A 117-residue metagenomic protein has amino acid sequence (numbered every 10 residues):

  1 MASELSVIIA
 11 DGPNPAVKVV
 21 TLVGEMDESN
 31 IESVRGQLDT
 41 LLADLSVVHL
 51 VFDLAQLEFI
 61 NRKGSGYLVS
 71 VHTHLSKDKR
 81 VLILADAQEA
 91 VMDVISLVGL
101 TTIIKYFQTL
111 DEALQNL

Functional and structural regions predicted by a protein language model:
A2-G36: STAS-typified acidic loop motif
E4, E112-Q115: Short, charged, intrinsically disordered terminal tails
E25-I103: Amphipathic alpha-helical interaction surfaces in cytosolic regulatory modules
E89, D111-E112: Acidic phosphotransfer microenvironment of two-component signaling modules
S96-L97, Q115-L117: Short secondary-structure transition/capping segments
I104-T109: Short acidic-hydrophobic, aromatic-tinged amphipathic segments that line or gate anion-handling sites
